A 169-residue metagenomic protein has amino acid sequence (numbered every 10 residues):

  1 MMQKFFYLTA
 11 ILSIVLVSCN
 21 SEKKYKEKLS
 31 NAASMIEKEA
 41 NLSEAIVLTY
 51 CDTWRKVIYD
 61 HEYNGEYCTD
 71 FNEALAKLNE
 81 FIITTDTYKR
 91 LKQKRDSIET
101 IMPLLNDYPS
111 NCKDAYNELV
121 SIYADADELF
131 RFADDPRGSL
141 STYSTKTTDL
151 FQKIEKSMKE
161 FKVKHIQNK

Functional and structural regions predicted by a protein language model:
Q3-A10: Sec-dependent signal peptide recognition, specifically the positively charged N-region followed immediately by
A10-S13, K169: Residues in flexible loops and secondary-structure boundaries
V15-S18: C-terminal motif of bacterial Sec signal peptides marking the signal peptidase cleavage site
N20-E22: Bacterial signal peptide processing site
Y25-A74, A115-K169: C-terminal amphipathic alpha-helix
A74-V120, K164-K169: Short, solvent-exposed, charged loop/turn and helix-capping segments that join or cap alpha-helices on peripheral
